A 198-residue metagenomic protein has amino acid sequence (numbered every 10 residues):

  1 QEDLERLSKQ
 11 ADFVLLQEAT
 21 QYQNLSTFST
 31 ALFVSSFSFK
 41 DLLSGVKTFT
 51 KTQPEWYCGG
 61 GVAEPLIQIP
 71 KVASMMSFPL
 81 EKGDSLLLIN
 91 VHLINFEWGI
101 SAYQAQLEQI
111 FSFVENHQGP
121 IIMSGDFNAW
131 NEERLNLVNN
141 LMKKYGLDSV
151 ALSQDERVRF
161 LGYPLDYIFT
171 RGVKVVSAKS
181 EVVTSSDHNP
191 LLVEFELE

Functional and structural regions predicted by a protein language model:
Q1-N24, M76, L87-V91, Q109-L135 (+3 more regions): Active-site beta-strand/loop signature of hydrolases that rely on acidic residues for catalysis
F13-S85, E181-V183: Structured beta-strand-rich core segments of catalytic domains in phosphoester-bond hydrolases
Q17-A19, S36-F37, K51-T52, N90-I94 (+3 more regions): Active-site-proximal beta-strand/loop segments in catalytic clefts of secreted hydrolases
T20-Q21, P54-E55, L93-F96, N128-W130 (+2 more regions): Short, solvent-exposed loop/turn segments at secondary-structure junctions
C58-L66, V91-S101: Surface-exposed cleft-lining segments at the edges of enzyme active sites
S77, E115-Q118, F127-E198: Metal-dependent phosphoester-hydrolase catalytic domains
Y103-Q109, L137-V138: Charged helix-capping and loop-helix junction motifs
